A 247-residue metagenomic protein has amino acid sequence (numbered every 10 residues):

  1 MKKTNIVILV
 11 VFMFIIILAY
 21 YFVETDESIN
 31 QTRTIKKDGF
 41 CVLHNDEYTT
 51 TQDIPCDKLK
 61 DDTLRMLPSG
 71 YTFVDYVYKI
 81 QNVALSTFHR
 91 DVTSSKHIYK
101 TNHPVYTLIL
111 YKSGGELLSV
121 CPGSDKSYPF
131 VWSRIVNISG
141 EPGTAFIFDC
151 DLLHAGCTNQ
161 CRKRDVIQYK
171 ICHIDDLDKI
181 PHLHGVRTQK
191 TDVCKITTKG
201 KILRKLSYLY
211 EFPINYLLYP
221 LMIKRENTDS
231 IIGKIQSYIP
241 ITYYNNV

Functional and structural regions predicted by a protein language model:
M1-Y71, K195-V247: N-terminal auxiliary "cap/dimerization" subdomain that precedes the catalytic jelly-roll/cupin core of mononuclear
T4, S127-V247: Conserved double-stranded beta-helix
F14-I15, Y21-T144, C150-K163, Y169-G185: Non-heme Fe(II) oxygenase catalytic core, chiefly the N-lobe of the double-stranded beta-helix
